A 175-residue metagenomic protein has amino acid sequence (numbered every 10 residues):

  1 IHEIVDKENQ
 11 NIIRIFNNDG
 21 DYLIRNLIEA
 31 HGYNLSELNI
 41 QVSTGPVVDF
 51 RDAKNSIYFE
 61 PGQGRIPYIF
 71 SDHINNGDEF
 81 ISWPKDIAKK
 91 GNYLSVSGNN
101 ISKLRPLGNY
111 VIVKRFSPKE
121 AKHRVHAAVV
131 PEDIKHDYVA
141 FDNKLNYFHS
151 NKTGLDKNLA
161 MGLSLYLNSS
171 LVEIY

Functional and structural regions predicted by a protein language model:
I1-S43: Signature of N6-adenine DNA methyltransferases within the class I
N26-Y175: Polybasic, glycine- and aromatic-enriched phosphate-binding surface used to engage nucleic acids
